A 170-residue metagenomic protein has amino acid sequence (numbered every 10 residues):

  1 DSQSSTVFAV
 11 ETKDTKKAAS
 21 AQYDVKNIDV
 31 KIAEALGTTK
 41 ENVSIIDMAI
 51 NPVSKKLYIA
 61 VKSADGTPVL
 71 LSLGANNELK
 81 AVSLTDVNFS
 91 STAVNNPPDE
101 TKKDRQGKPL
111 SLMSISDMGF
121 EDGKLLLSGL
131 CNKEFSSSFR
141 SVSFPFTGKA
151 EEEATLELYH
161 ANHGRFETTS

Functional and structural regions predicted by a protein language model:
D1-S170: Sequence/structural signature of beta-propeller domains
